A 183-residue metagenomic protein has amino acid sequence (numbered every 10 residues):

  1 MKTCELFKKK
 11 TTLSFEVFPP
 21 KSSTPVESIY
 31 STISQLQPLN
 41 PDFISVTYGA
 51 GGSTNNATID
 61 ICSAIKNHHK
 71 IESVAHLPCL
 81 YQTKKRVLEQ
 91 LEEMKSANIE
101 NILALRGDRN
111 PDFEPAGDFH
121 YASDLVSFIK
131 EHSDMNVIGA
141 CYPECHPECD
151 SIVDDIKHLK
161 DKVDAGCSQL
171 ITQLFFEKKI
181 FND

Functional and structural regions predicted by a protein language model:
M1-F15, S22-S23: N-terminal amphipathic alpha-helix/helix-capping segment at the start of soluble metabolic enzymes
T11-P19, I44-V46, S73-L77, I102-A104 (+3 more regions): Hydrophobic faces of well-ordered beta-strands that scaffold small-molecule active sites in alpha/beta enzyme cores
P20, P41-D60, G107-G117, Q169-N182: Glycine-rich, proline-tolerant flexible connector loops at the mouths of alpha/beta enzymes
S23-L36, K84-E92, D150-D161: Short, acidic/polar
G52-H76, F119-A140, F181-D183: Alpha-helix-loop-beta-strand connector modules within alpha/beta enzyme cores
C79-E93, A116-H120: Glycine-rich anion/phosphate-binding loops
N101-C149, V153-K157, Q169: Conserved anion-binding
